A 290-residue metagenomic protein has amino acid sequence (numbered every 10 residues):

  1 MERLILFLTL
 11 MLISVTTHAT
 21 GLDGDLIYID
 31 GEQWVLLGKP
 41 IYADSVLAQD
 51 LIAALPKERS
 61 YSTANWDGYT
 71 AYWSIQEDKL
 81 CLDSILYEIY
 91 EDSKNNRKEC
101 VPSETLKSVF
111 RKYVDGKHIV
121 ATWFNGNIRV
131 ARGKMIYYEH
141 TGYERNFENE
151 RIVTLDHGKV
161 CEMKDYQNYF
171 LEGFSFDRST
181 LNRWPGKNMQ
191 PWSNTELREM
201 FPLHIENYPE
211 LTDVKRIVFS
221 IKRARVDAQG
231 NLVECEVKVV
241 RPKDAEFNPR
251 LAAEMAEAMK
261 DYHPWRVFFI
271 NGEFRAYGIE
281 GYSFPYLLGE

Functional and structural regions predicted by a protein language model:
M1-G24: Bacterial Sec-dependent N-terminal signal peptides
A19-I89, N95-R97: Start-of-domain marker
A64-N65, P209-V218: Short loop/turn motifs at secondary-structure junctions and domain boundaries
D83-N146: An exposed acidic His-Trp-rich patch
R132-S175, R225, N231: Acidic, small-residue rich beta-repeat scaffolds with periodic aromatic anchors
K164-L211, L251-H263: Acidic, low-complexity proline/glycine/alanine-rich linker and hinge segments
P191, D244, N248-E290: Short, positively biased Gly/Pro-containing turn/loop motifs at secondary-structure boundaries
V214-K243: Short tight loops/turns at secondary-structure junctions
